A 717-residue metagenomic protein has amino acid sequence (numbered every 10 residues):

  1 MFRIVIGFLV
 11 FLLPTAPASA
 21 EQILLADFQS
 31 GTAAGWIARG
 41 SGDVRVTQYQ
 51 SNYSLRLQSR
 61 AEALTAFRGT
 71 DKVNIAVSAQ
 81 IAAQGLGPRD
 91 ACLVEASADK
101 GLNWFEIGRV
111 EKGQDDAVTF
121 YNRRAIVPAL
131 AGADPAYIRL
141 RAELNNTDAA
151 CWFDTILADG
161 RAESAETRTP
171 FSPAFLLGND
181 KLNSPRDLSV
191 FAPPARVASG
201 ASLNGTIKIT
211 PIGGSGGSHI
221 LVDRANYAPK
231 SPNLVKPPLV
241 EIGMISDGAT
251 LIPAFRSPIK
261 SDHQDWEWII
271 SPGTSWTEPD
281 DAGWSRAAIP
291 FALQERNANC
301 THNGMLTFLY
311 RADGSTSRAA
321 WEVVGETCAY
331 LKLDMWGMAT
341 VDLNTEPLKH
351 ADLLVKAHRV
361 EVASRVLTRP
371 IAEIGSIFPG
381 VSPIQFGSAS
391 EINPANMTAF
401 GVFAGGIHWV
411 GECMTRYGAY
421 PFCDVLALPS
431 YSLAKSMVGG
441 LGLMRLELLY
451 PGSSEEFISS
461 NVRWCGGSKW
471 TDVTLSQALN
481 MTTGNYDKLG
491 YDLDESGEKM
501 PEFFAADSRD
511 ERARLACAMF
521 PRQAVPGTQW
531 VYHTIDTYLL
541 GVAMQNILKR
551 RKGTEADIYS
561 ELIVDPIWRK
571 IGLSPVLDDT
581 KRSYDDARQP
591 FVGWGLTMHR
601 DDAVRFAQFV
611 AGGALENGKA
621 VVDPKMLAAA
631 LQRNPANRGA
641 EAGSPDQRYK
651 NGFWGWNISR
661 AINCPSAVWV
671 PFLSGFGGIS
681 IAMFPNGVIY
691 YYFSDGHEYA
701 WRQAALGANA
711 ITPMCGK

Functional and structural regions predicted by a protein language model:
A20, R161-F422, G452, N709-K717: N-terminal leader/targeting segments and the immediately adjacent pre-domain N-terminus
I23-R60: Extracellular glycan-recognition surfaces and repeat-rich motifs
G87-R89, E143-G160: Extracellular carbohydrate recognition
L102-A131: Extracellular carbohydrate recognition and processing domains and analogous Trp-centered ligand-binding platforms
I374-F400, S468-L573, M598-V604, F609-G612: Active-site-adjacent helix/loop patches that line small-molecule binding or acyl-intermediate pockets
D424-V425, M444-W464, I547-T580, N617-P624: Short, well-structured active-site flanking segments
P429-S454, A478, L540-M544, A603-F606 (+1 more regions): Active-site SXXK
S574-R582, Q632-S694: Active-site Gly/Thr loop motif
